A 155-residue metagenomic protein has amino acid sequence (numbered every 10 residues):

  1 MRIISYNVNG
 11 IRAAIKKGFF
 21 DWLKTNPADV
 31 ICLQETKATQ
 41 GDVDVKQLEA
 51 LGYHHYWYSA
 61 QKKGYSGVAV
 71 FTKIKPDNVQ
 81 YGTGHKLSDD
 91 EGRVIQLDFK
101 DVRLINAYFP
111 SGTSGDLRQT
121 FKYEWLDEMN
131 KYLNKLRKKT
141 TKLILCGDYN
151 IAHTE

Functional and structural regions predicted by a protein language model:
M1-A50, H54, Y65-S66, Y81: N-terminal, active-site-proximal structural segment of metallo-dependent hydrolase catalytic domains
M1-N9, D101-T113, C146: Active-site-proximal beta-strand elements of phosphoester/diester hydrolases
N7, L23-G41, L104, L133-E155: Active-site beta-strand/loop signature of hydrolases that rely on acidic residues for catalysis
I11-I15, H85-D89, D127: Short gly/ser/thr-rich secondary-structure transition/capping motifs
R12, D77, A152: Nucleotide phosphate-binding site architecture
T36-K37, D44-G112: Structured beta-strand-rich core segments of catalytic domains in phosphoester-bond hydrolases
G84-H85, P110-L126: Surface-exposed cleft-lining segments at the edges of enzyme active sites
Q119-T140: A long, amphipathic alpha-helix that forms part of the scaffold/cap immediately adjacent to metal-dependent active
